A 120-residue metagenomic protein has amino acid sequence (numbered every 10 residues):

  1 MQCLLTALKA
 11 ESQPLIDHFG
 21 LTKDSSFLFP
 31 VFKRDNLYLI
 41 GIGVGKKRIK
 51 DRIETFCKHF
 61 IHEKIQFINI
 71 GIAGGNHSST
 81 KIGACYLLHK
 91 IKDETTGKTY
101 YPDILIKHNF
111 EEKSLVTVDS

Functional and structural regions predicted by a protein language model:
Q2-S26: N-terminal beta1-alpha1 ligand-phosphate binding loop
S26-S120: Glycine-rich phosphate- or other oxyanion-binding loops that anchor nucleotides, phosphorylated ligands
